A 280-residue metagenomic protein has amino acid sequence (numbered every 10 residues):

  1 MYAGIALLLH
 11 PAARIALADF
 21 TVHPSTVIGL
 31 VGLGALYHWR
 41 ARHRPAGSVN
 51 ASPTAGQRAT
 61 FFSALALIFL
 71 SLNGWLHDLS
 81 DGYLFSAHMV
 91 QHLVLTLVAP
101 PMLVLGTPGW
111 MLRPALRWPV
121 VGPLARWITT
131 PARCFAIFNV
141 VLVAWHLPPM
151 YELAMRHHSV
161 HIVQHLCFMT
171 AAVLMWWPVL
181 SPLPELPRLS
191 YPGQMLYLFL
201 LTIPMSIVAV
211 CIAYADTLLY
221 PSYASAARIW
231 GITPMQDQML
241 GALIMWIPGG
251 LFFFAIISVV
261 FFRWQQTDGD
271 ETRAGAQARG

Functional and structural regions predicted by a protein language model:
M1-G280: Alpha-helical membrane segments of multi-pass proteins
